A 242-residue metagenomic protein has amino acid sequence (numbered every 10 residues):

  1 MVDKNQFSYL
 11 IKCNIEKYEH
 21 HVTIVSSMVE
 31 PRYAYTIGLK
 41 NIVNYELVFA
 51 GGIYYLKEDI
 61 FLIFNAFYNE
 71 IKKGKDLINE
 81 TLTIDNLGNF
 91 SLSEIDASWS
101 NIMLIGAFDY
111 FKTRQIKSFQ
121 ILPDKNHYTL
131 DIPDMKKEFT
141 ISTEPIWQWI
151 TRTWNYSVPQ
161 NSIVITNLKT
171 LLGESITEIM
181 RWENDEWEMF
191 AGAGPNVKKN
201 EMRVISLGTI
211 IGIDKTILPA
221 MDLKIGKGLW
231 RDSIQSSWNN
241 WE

Functional and structural regions predicted by a protein language model:
M1-S26, E30, N41-E242: Acidic, proline/glycine-rich low-complexity IDRs
Y33: N-terminal beta-hairpin/loop module of FHA
T36-L39: A glycine-rich, hydrophobic loop/mini-helix early in the fold
